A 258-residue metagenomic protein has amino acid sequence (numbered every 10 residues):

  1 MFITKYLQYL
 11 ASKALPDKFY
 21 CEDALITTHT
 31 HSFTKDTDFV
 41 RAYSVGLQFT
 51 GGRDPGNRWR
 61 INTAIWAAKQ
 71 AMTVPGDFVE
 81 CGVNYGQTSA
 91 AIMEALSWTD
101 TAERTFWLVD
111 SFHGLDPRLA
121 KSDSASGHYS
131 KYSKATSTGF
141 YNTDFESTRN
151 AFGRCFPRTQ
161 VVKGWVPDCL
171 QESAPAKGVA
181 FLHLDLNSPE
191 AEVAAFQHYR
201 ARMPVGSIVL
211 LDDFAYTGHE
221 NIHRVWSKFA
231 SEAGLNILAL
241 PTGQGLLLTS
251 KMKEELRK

Functional and structural regions predicted by a protein language model:
F2-L25: N-terminal auxiliary segments of SAM/dcSAM-dependent transferases
Y6, H29-R58, I65, M72-K258: S-adenosylmethionine/decaboxylated-SAM
